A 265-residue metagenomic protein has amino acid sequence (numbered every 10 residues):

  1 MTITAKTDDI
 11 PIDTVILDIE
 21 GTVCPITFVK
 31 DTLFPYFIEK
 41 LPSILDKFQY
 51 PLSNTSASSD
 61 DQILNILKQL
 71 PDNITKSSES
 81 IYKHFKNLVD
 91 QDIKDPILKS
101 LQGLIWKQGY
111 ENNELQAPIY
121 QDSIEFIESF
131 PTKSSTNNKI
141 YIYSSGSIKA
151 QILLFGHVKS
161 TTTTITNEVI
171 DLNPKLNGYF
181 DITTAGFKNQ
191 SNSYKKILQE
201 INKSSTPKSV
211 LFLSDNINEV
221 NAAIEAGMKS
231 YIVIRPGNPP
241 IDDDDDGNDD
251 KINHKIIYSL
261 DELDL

Functional and structural regions predicted by a protein language model:
M1-P11, N177-L265: Asp-based, Mg2+/Mn2+-dependent phosphohydrolase catalytic module
D8-D31: Asp-based phosphoryl-transfer active-site loop
I19, Y143-S147, D215-N216: Short, well-ordered beta-to-alpha junction loops that form the rim of enzyme active sites and present histidine/acidic
V23-T27, K149-L153, V220-N221, P239-D242: Short catalytic/ligand-binding loop motif for oxyanion handling, primarily in non-cytosolic enzymes, centered on
T27-L88, L104: Conserved phosphoryl-transfer catalytic core
I74-Q121: Metal-dependent phosphoesterase signature
G103, N113-I119, S123-K159, Y179-F180: Substrate-recognition element of Asp-dependent hydrolases with the DxDx(T/V) motif
Y141-I201: Extended hydrophobic/aromatic segments used for targeting, binding, or gating
